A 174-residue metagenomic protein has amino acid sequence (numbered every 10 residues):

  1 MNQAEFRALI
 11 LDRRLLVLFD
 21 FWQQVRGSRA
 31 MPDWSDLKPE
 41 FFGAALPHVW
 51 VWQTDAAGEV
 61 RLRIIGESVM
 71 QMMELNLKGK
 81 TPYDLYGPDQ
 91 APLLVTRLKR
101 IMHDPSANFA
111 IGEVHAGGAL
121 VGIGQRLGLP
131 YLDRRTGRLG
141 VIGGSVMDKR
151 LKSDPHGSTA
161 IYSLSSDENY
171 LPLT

Functional and structural regions predicted by a protein language model:
N2-S163: Sensory/regulatory domains in signal-transduction proteins
S165-T174: Signal-transducing coiled-coil/dimerization helices and immediately adjacent hinge/linker segments that couple sensory
